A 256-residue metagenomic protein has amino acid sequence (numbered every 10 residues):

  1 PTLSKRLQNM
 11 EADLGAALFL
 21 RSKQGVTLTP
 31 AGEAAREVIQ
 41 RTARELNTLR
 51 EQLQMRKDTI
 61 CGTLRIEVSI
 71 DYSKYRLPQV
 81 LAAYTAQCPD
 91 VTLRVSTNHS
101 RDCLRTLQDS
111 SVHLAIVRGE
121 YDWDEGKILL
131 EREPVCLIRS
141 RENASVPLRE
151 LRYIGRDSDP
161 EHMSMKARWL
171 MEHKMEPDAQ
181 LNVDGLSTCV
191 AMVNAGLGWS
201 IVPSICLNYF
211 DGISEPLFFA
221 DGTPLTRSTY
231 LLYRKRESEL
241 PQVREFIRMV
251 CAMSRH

Functional and structural regions predicted by a protein language model:
E11-L28: A short LG(V/I)-centered, amphipathic sequence patch enriched for acidic residue(s) preceding the LG motif
D13-L14, A35-K57: Alpha-helical linker/hinge and terminal dimerization helices associated with HTH transcriptional regulators
Q24, S69-K74, G119-Y121, V135 (+5 more regions): Short coil/turn segments
C61-D122, V183: Central regulatory/effector-binding core of bacterial HTH transcription factors
R76, L217-H256: A late-sequence structural motif
Q87, N98-L151, S204-N208: Acidic, Gly/Pro-rich loop/turn segments at junctions of secondary structure
H99-S100, Q108, R118, K174-F218 (+1 more regions): Hydrophobic hinge/microswitch elements
R149-M175, A195, E239-V243, I247: Secondary-structure junction motif
